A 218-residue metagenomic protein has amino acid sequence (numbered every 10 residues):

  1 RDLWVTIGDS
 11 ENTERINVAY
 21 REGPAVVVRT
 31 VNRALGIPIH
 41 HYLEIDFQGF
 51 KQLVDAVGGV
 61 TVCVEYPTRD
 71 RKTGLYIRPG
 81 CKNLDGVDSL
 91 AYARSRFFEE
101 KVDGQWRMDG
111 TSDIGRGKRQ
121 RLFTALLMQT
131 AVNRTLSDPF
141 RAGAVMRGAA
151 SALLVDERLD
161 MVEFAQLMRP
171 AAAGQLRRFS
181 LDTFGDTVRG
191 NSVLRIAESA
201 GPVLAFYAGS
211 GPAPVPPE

Functional and structural regions predicted by a protein language model:
R1-E218: Non-catalytic, solvent-exposed segments at the cell envelope interface
